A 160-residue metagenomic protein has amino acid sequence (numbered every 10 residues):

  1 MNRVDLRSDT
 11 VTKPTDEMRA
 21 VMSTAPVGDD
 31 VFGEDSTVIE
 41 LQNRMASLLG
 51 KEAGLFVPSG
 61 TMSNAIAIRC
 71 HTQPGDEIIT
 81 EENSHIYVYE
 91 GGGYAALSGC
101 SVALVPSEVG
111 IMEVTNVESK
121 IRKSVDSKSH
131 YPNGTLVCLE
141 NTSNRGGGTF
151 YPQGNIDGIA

Functional and structural regions predicted by a protein language model:
M1-V21: N-terminal amphipathic/basic leader segments beginning at the initiator methionine
V4, A53-F56, D76-I78, S101-A103 (+1 more regions): Structural motif
P14-G60, E81-N83, Y87-V88, G93-A95: Conserved N-terminal alpha-helix of the aminotransferase class I/II PLP-enzyme fold
A46-L49, H71, A95-L97, S127-P132: Solvent-exposed alpha-helices and their adjacent loops that cap or buttress functional pockets in soluble metabolic
N64, P74-G75, I79-E82, S98-S101: Membrane helical hairpin/interfacial module
A67-G75, G93: Glycine-rich loop at the start of a catalytic domain that most often binds anionic cofactors/ligands
G99-G158: PLP-dependent aminotransferase-class I/II
